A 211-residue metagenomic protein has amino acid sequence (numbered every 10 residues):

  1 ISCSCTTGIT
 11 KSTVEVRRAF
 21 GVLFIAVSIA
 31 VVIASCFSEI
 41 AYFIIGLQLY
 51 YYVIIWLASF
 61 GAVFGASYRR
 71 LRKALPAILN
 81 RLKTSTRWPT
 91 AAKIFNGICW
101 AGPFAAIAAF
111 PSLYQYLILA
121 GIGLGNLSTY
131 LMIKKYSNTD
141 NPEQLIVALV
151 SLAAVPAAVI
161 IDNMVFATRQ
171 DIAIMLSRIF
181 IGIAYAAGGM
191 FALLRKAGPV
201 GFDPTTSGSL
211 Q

Functional and structural regions predicted by a protein language model:
I1-A77: N-terminal topogenic module of multi-pass integral membrane proteins
C5, I9-A30, L79-I98, N141-S151: Juxtamembrane helix-loop boundaries in multi-pass membrane proteins
V22-A26, Y51-F60, A92, Q115-I122 (+2 more regions): Alpha-helical transmembrane segments of polytopic membrane proteins
A30, A34, S59, C99-G102 (+3 more regions): Membrane-embedded alpha-helical transmembrane segments of multi-pass integral membrane proteins
E39-I55, F104-G121, I161-S177: Membrane-helix interface and helix-disruption motif detector
A62-R87, W100-A109: Internal transmembrane alpha-helix with an interfacial aromatic "cap," most often the third helix
T86-A148: Membrane-proximal helix-loop-helix units in multi-pass membrane proteins
M132-F202, Q211: Terminal transmembrane helical module of multi-pass membrane proteins
